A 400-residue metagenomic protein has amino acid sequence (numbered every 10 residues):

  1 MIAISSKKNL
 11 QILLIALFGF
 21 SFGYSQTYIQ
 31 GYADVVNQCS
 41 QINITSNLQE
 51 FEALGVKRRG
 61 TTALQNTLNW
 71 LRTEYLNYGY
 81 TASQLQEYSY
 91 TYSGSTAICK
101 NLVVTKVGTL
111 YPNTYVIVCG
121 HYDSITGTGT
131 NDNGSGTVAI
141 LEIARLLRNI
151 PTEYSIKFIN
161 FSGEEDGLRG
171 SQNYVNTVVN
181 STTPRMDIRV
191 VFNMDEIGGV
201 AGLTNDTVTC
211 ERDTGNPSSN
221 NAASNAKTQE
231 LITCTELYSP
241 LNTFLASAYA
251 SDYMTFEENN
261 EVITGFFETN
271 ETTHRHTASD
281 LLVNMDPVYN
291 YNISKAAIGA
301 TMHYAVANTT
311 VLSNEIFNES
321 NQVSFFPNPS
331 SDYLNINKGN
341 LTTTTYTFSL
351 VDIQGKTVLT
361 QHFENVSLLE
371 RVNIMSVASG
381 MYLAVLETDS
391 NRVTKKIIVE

Functional and structural regions predicted by a protein language model:
S5-N9, T360, M375, S379-E400: C-terminal tail/sorting-segment detector
I12-S21: Bacterial N-terminal signal peptides
T27-A63, H121-D123, E271-L281: N-terminal capping segment at the start of a domain
S46-V107: A non-catalytic alpha/beta surface segment that caps or lines the substrate-entry region of metallo-dependent hydrolase
I98-C99, S124-A223: Acidic/histidine-rich catalytic neighborhood of metal-dependent amide-processing enzymes
G199-V311: Active-site-adjacent substrate-binding region of metalloamidase/peptidase-like peptide-processing proteins
V306-F326, L341, K356: Residue-level detector of functionally pivotal "anchor" positions at catalytic/ligand-binding pockets or at interdomain
L350-V358, Y382: Short, glycine-anchored, charge-dense loop/turn motifs used at functional sites
